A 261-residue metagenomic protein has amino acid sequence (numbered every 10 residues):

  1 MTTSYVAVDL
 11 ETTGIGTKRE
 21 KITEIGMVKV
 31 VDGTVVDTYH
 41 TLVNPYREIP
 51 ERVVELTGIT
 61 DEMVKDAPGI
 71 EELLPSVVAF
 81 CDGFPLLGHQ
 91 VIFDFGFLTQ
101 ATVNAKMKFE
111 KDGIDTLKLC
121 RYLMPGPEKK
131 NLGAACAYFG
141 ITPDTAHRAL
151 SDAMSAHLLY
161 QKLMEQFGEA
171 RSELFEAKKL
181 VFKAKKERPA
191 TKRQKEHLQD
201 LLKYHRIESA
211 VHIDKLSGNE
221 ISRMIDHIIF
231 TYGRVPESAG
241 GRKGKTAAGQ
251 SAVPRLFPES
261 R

Functional and structural regions predicted by a protein language model:
M1-K111, P125-H147: Conserved non-catalytic scaffold segment of RNase H-like nuclease domains
T12-G14, K118, S155: Short, glycine/acidic-enriched loop or turn micro-motifs at the edges of active sites
K111-L123: A short, structured active-site edge motif that brings together acidic residues
A146-A149, I213: Acidic carboxylate-rich catalytic motifs and surrounding loops in phosphoryl-/glycosyl-chemistry enzymes
R148-Q161: Acidic, divalent-metal-coordinating active-site segment for phosphoryl/phosphodiester hydrolysis, typified by short
K162-R261: Acidic two-metal-ion nuclease catalytic site recognized across multiple nuclease folds, prominently DnaQ/RNase D-T
